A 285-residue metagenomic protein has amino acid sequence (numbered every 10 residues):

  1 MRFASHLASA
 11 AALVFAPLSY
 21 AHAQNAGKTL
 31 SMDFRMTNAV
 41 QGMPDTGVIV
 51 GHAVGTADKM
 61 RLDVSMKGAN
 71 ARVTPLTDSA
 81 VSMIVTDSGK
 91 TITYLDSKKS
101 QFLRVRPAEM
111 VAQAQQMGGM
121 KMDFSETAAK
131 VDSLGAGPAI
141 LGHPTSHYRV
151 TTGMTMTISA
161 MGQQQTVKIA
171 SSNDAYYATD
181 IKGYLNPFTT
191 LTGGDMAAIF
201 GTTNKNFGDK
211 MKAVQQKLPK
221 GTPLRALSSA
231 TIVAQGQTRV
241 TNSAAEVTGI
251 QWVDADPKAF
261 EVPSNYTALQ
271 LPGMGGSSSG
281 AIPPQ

Functional and structural regions predicted by a protein language model:
M1, A23-Q24: Initiator methionine at the very start of the polypeptide chain
M1-S9: Bacterial N-terminal signal peptides that target proteins for export
L13-H22: C-terminal segment of classical bacterial N-terminal signal peptides
N25-Q285: Extended soluble regions of mature proteins
